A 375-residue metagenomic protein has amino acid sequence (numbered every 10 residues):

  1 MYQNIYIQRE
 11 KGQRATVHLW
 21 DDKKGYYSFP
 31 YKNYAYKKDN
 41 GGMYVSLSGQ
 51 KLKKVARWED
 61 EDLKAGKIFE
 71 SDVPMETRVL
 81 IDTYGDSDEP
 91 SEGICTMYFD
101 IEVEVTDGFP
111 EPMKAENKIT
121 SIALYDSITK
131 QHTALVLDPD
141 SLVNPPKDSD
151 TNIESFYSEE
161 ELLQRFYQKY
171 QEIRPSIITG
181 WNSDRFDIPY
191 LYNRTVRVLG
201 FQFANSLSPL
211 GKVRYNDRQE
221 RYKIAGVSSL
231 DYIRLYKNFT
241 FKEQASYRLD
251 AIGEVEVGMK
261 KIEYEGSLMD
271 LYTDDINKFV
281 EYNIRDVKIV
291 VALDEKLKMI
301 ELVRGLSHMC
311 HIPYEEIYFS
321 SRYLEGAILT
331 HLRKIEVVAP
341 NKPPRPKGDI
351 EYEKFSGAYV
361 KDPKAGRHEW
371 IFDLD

Functional and structural regions predicted by a protein language model:
M1-P74, R197-V198, Q202-K223, G258 (+6 more regions): Non-catalytic nucleic-acid-binding interfaces of large nucleic-acid enzymes and RNP effectors
Q3-Y44, D72, T83-I177, S356 (+1 more regions): Conserved RNase H-like, two-metal-ion catalytic cores of nucleic-acid enzymes
D88-T106, Q202-F203, L207-N216, T330-E351: Extended, Lys/Arg-enriched charged tracts that mediate electrostatic binding to polyanionic substrates
D107, R185-Y190: Short catalytic/ligand-binding loop motif for oxyanion handling, primarily in non-cytosolic enzymes, centered on
H132-L135, S141-I153, Y157, R174 (+2 more regions): Active-site-proximal helix-loop-helix substrate-binding element of RNase H-like nuclease domains
P175-S183, L306: Short glycine-rich phosphate-binding loop at a beta-alpha junction
S267-L374: Common nucleic-acid-contacting/processivity interface regions adjacent to the catalytic cores of nucleic-acid enzymes
